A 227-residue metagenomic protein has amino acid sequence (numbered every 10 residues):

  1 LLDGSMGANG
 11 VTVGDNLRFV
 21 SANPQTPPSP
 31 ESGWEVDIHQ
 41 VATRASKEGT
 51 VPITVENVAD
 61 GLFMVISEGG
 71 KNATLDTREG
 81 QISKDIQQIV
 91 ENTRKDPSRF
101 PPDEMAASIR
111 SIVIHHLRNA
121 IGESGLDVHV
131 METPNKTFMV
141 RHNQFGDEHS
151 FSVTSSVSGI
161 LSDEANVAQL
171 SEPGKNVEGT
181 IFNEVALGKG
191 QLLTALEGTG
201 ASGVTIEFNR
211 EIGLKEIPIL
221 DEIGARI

Functional and structural regions predicted by a protein language model:
L1-S111, H115-I227: Polar, low-complexity export/assembly segments characteristic of proteins that are secreted or assemble on the cell
